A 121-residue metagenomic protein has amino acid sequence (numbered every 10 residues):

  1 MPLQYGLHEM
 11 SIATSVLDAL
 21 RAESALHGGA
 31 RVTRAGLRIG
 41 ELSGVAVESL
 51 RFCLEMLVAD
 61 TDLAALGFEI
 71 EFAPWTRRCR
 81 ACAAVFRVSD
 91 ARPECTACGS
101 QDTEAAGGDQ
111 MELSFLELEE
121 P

Functional and structural regions predicted by a protein language model:
M1-A64: Long, charged N-terminal interaction/targeting segments
P2, L7, E112-P121: Long, charge-rich boundary regions
R38-L42, E71-W75, L116: Short loop/turn motifs enriched for small/polar and acidic residues
G67-P74, A84-D90: Short, flexible, mixed-charge glycine/proline-rich loop motifs that serve as phosphate/nucleic-acid-contacting
R77, P93, M111: Cys/His-enriched microdomains
C79-C82, C95-C98: Short cysteine-rich clusters marking metal-coordination/redox-active sites
R87, T103-E104: Short functional micro-motifs and their immediate structural scaffolds
G107-G108: Short linear interaction segments
